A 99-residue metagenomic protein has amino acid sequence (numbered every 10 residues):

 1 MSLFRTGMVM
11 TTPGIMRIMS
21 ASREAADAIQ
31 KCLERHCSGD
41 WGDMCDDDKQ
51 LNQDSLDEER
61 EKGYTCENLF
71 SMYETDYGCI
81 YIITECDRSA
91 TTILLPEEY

Functional and structural regions predicted by a protein language model:
M1-F70: Compact soluble domain cores
R60-Y99: Short, compact, well-ordered microdomains
